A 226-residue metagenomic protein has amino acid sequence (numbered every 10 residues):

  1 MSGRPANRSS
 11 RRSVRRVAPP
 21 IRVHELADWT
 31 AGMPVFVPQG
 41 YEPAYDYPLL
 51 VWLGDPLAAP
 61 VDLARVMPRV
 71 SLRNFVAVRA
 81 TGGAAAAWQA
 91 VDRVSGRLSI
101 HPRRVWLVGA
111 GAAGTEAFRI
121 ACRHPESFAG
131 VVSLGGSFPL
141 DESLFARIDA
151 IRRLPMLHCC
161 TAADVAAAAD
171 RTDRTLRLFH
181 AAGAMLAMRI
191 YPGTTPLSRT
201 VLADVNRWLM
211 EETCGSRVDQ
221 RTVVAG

Functional and structural regions predicted by a protein language model:
M1-P48, D173-L178, L186, T200-G226: A domain-start/cap signature at the N-terminus of enzymes
Q39-D46, A84-G111, V218: Gly/Ser-rich "nucleophile elbow"/oxyanion-hole loop immediately N-terminal to the catalytic nucleophile in hydrolases
Y41, G130, G135-C214: The feature captures the conserved acid-bearing segment of alpha/beta-hydrolase catalytic domains
D46-L49, R73-V76, P102-R104, E126-G130 (+2 more regions): Loop/turn elements at helix/coil->beta-strand transitions in domains of secreted/extracellular proteins
L49, L53-A90: Active-site machinery of serine-nucleophile hydrolases
G54-D55, L98, A121-C122, G136 (+1 more regions): Cell-envelope and extracellular/periplasmic
R97, R103-R152: Primarily recognizes the serine-hydrolase "nucleophile elbow" in alpha/beta-hydrolase and SGNH/GDSL folds
